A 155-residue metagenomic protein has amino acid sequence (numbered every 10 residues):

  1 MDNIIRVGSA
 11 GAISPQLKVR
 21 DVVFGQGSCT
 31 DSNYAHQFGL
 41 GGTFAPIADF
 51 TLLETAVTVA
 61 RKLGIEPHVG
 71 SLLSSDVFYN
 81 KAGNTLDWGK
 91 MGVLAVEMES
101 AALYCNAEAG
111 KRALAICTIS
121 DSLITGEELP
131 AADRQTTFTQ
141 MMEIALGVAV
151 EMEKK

Functional and structural regions predicted by a protein language model:
M1-K155: Glycine-rich phosphate- or other oxyanion-binding loops that anchor nucleotides, phosphorylated ligands
